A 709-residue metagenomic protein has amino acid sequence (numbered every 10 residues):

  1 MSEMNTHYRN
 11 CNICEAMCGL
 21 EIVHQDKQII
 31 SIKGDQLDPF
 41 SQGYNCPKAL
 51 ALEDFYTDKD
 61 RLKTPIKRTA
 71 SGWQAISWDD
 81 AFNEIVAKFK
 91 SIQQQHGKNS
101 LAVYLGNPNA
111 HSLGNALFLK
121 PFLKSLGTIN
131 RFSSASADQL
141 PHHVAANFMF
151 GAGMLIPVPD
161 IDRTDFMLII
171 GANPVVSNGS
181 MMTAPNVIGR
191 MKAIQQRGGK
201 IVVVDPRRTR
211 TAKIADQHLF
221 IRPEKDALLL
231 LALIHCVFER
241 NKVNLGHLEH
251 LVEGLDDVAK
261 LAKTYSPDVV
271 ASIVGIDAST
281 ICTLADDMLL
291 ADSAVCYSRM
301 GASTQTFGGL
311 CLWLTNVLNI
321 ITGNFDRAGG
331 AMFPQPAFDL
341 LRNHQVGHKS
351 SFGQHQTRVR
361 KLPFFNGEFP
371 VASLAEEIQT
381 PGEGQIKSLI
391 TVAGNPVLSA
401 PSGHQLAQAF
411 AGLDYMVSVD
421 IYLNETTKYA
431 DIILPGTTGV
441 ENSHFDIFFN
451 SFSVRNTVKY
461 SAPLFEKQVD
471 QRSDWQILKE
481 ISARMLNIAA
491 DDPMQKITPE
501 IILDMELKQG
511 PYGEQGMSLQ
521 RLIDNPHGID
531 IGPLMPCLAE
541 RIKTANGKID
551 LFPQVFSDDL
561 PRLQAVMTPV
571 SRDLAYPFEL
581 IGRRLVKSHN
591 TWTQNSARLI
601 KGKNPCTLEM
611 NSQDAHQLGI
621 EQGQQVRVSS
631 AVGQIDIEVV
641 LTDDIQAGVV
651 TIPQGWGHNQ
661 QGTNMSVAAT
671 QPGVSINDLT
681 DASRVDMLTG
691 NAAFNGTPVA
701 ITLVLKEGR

Functional and structural regions predicted by a protein language model:
M1-R240, G254, V269, D277 (+3 more regions): N-terminal export/assembly segments and adjacent metallocofactor-ligating motifs of anaerobic energy-metabolism
I30, R131, N244-L245, I281 (+11 more regions): Acidic/polar loop patches that form or flank catalytic/metal-binding clefts of enzymes that bind anionic ligands
N115-K192, G199-V204, A227-L231, V317-Y429 (+3 more regions): Extended redox/cofactor-interaction regions of prokaryotic respiratory oxidoreductases
T209-I214, L261-S266, D292-S298, G353-H355 (+2 more regions): Short acidic (Asp/Glu) and glycine-rich catalytic loops that position anionic groups and cofactors
A215-F220, V440-I447, N456-K467: Short beta-alpha connecting loops at secondary-structure transitions that line or flank enzyme active sites
L233, L251-A372: Active-site phosphate/pyrophosphate-binding segments
Y415, Y422-H444, F449-N456, Q624-G662: C-terminal, active-site-flanking charged/polar segments
P463-N525, T593-E609, Q613-R709: Long, contiguous, secondary-structure-rich segments that constitute the structural scaffold of globular domains
